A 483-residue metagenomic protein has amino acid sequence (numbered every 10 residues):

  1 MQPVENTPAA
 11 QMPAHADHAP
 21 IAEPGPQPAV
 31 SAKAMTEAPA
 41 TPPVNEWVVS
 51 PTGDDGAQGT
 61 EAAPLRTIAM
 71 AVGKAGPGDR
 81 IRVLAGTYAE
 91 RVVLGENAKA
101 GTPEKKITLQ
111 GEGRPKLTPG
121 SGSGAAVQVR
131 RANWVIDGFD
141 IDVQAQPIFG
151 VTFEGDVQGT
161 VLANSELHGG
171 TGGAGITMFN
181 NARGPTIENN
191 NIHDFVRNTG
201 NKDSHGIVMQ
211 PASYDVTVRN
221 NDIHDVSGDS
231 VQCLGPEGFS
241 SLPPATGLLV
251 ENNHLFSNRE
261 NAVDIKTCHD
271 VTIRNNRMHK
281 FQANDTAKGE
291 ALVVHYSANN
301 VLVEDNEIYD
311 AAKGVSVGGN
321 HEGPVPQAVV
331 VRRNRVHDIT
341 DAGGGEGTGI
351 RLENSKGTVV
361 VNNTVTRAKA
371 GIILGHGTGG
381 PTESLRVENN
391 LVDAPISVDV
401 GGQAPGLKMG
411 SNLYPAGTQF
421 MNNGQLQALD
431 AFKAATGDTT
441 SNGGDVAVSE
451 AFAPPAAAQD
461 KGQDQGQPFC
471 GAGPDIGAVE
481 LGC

Functional and structural regions predicted by a protein language model:
Q2-T41: Ser/Thr-rich, Pro/Gly/Ala-heavy low-complexity intrinsically disordered linkers and tails of secreted extracellular
A34-M70, A85-T87, G113-R114, V448-S449: Right-handed parallel beta-helix/beta-solenoid
A38, G56, D79, T102 (+2 more regions): Acidic, glycine- and Ser/Thr-rich low-complexity intrinsically disordered tracts in extracellular/secreted proteins
G53-I68, G122-Q128, G424-L426, F469-G473: Short, polar loop/linker segments at the starts of domains and inter-domain junctions
A63-L65, R82-A85, R91, A100-F149 (+3 more regions): Right-handed parallel beta-helix/beta-spiral solenoid domain characteristic of secreted/periplasmic
G76, E96-K99, E104, E112 (+27 more regions): Parallel beta-helix/beta-solenoid
V93-N97, G120-Q128, A145-E154, G170-F179 (+8 more regions): Extracellular beta-strand/beta-solenoid scaffold signature
